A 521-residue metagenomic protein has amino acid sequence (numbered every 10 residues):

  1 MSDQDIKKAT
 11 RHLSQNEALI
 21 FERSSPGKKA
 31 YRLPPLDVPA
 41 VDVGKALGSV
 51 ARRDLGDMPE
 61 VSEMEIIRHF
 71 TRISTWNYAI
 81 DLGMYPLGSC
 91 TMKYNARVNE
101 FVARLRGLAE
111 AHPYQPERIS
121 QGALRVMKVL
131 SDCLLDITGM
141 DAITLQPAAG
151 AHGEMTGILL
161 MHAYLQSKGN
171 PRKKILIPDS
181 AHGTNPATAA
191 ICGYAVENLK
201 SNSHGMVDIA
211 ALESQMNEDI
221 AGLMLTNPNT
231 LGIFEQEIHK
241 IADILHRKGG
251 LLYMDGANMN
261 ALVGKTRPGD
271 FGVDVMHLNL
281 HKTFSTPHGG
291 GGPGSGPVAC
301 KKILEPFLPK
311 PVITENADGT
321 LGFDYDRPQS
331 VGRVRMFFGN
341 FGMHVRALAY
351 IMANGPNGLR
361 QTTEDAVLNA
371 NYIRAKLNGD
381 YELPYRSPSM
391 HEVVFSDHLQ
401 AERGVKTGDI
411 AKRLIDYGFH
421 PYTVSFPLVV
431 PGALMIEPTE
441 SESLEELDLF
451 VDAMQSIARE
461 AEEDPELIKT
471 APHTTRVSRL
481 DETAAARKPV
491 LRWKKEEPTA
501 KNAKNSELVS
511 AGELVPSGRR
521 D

Functional and structural regions predicted by a protein language model:
M1-A142, T266, N316-F323, R327-F337 (+3 more regions): Non-catalytic terminal extensions of PLP-dependent enzymes
L87, A149, M254: Single, functionally critical "micro-switch" positions that shape active/binding sites and transmembrane helices
G122, H152-G322, G404-V405, G432: Conserved PLP-enzyme active-site core in the AAT-like
D141-P147, K173-I177: A short, small-residue-rich loop immediately preceding and capping a beta-strand
T144, E197-L199, Y422: General small-molecule cofactor/ligand-binding pocket signal
A148, N202, T226-P228, S396-Q400 (+1 more regions): Short strand-loop junctions, especially beta-strand C-caps/beta-turns that link beta-sheets to coils or alpha-helices
G153-E154, G292, G339-R346, S389: Catalytic-loop motifs flanking and including active-site residues across diverse enzymes
